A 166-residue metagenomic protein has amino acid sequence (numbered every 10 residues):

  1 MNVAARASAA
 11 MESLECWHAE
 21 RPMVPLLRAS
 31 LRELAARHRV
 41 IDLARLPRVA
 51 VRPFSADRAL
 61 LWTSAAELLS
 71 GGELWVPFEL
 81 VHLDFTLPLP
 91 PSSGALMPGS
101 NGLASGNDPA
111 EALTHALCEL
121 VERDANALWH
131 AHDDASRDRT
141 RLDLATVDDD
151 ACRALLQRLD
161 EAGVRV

Functional and structural regions predicted by a protein language model:
M1-V166: Helix-coil modules at protein/domain termini and other flexible surface or pore-lining loops, especially C-terminal
